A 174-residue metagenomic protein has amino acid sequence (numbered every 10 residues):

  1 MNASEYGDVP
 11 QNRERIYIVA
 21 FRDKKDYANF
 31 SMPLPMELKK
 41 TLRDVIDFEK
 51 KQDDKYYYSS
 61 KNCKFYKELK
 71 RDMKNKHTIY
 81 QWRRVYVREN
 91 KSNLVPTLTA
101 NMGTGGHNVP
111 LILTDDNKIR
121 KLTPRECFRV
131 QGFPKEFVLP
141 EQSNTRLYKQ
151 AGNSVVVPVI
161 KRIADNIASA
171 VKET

Functional and structural regions predicted by a protein language model:
M1-T97: Class I S-adenosyl-L-methionine
Y58-T174: C-terminal target-recognition/interaction regions appended to catalytic cores
